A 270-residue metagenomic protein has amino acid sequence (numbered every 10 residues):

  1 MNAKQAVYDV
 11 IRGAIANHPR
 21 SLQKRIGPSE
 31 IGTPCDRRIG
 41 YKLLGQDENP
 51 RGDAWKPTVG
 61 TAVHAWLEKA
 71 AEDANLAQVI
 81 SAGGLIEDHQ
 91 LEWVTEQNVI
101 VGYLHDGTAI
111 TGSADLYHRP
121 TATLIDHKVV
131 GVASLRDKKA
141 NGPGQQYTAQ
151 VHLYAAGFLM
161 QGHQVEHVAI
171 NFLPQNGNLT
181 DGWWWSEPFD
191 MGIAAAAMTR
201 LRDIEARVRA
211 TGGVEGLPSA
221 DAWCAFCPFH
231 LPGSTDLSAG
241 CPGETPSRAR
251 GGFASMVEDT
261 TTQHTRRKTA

Functional and structural regions predicted by a protein language model:
M1-T123, G131, A270: Metal-dependent nuclease catalytic cores that hydrolyze phosphodiester bonds in DNA/RNA, characterized by
N2-Q5, A156-A270: Metal-dependent nuclease catalytic regions and adjoining charged, substrate-binding loops involved in nucleic-acid end
Y41, Y147, Y154, F226-F229: Aromatic side chains
L44-G45, A140, P246: A generic structural signal for secondary-structure junctions that act as hinges or helix/strand caps at the edges
D53, P57, A140-T148, L217: Short, charged/polar micro-motifs that form catalytic or ligand-binding hotspots
G60-H64, H152, D221: Non-catalytic, well-ordered alpha-helical scaffold segments
L91-A206: Mg2+/Mn2+-dependent nuclease catalytic core
